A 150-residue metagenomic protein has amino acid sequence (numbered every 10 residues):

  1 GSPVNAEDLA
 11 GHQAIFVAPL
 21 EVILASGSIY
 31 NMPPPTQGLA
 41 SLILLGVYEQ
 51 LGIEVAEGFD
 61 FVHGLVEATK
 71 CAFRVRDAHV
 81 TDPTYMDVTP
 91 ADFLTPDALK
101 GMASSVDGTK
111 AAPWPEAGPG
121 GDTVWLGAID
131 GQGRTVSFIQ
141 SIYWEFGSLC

Functional and structural regions predicted by a protein language model:
G1-Y30, P34: Long, well-ordered, tryptophan-enriched scaffold segments
S2, G52-S141: Internal maturation/activation junctions in enzymes
P35-T36, I142: A generic structural motif
L39: Flexible, polar/acidic helix-loop-strand segments at domain edges
I43: Protein kinase glycine-rich loop
G46-G52: Active-site proximal helix-loop segment of RNase H-like, two-metal nucleases, encompassing DDE(D)
E145-C150: A short, polar/charged loop-to-alpha-helix boundary motif
